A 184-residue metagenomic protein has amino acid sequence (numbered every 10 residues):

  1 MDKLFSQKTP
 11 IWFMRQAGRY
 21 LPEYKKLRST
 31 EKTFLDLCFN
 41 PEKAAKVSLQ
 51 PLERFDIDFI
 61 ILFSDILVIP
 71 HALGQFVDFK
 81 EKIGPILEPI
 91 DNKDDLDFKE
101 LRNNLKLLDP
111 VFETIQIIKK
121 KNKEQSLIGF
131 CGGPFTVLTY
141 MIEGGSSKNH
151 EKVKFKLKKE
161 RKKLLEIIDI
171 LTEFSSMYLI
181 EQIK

Functional and structural regions predicted by a protein language model:
M1-F79: N-terminal basic, low-complexity leaders that serve as flexible interaction/assembly modules and, when applicable, as
L4-S6, K120, E124, K184: Secondary-structure boundary motif
P10, L52, I118, S175 (+1 more regions): Conserved, mostly hydrophobic/aromatic
I60-F63, L127-F130, I183-K184: Short beta-strand segments at enzyme active-site cores
D78-Y178: Active-site-proximal, glycine-rich beta->alpha crossover segments in alpha/beta enzymes that shape flexible
